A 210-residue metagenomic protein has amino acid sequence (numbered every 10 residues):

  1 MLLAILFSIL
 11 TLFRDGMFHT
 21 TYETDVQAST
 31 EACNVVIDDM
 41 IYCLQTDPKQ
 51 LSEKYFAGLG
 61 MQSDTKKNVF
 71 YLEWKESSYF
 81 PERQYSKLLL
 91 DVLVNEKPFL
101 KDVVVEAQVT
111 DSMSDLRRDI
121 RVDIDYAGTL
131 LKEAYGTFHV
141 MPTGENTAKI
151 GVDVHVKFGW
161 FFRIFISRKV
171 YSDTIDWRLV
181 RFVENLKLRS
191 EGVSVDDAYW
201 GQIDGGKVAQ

Functional and structural regions predicted by a protein language model:
L2-L89, L93: Hydrophobic ligand-binding cavity/cleft-lining segments
D15-T21, P81-Y85, L100-D102, E133 (+1 more regions): A general secondary-structure signal for short beta-strands and their flanking turns/coil in non-transmembrane regions
S29-V36, T174-R178, F182: Short amphipathic alpha-helical segments
A32-M40, I120, I150-V152, L186: Hydrophobic pocket/interface hotspot
Q45, A57-T129, V156-K157, E184-V193 (+1 more regions): Glycine-rich portal/gate segments that line the openings of hydrophobic small-molecule binding cavities
V104-V180: Beta-strand/loop substructures that line and gate deep hydrophobic ligand-binding cavities in soluble
